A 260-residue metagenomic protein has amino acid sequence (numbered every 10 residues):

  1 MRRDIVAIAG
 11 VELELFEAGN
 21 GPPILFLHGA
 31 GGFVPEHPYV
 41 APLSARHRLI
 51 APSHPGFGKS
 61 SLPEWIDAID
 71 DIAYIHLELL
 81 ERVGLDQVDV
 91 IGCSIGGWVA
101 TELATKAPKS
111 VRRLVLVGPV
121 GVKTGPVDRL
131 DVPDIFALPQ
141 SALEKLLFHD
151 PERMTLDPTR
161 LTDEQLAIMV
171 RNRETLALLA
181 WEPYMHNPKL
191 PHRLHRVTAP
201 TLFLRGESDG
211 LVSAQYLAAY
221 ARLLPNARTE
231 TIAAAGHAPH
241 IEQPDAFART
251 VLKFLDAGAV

Functional and structural regions predicted by a protein language model:
I8, I50-I91, I241, R249-L252: Active-site loop/oxyanion-hole signature of alpha/beta-hydrolase fold enzymes
A9-S61: Conserved HGGG/HGGXW glycine-rich cap/lid loop of the alpha/beta-hydrolase fold
Y39, A199, S213-R222: Short alpha-helix in the alpha/beta-hydrolase fold that links the catalytic acid
W98-K106, R112-A142: Flexible "cap/lid" loop of the alpha/beta hydrolase fold
G125-L130, Q140-T198: Conserved alpha/beta-hydrolase catalytic His-Asp/Glu region
V197, F203-R205: Short beta-strand/loop motif that positions the catalytic acidic residue of the alpha/beta-hydrolase fold
S208-V212: Acidic catalytic loop of the alpha/beta-hydrolase fold
A227-V260: Catalytic active-site module of serine/aspartate enzymes centered on a nucleophile-bearing elbow/loop
